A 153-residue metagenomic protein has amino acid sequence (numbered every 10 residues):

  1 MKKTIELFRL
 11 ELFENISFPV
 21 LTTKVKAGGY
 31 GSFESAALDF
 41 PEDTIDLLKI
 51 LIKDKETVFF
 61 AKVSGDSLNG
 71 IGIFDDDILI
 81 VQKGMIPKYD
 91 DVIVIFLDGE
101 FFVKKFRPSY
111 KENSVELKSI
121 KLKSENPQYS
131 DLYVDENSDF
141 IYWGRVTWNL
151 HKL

Functional and structural regions predicted by a protein language model:
M1-N69, N113-S119, D135-F140, W148-L153: Short, positionally conserved secondary-structure boundary motifs
F59, Y89-E112: Short, compositionally biased
K62, I80, F102-K105, R145: Residues located in well-ordered beta-strands
D76-I78, D91: Structural motif
I80-V81, V94: Hydrophobic beta-strand signal
F101-N137: Aromatic- and Lys/Arg-enriched surface recognition patch
